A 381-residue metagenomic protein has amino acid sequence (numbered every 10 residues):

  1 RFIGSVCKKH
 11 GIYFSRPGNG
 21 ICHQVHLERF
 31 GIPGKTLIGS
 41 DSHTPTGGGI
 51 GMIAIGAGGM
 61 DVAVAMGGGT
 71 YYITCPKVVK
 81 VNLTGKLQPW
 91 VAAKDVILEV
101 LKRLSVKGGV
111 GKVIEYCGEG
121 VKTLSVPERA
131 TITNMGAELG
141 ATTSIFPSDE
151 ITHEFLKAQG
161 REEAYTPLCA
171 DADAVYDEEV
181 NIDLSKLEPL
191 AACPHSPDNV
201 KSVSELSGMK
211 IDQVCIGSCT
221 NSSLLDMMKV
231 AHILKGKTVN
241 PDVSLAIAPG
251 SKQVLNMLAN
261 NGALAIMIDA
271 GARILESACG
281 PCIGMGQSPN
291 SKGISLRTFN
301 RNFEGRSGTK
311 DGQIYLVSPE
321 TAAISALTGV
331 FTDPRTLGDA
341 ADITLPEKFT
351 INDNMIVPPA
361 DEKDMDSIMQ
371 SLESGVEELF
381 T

Functional and structural regions predicted by a protein language model:
R1-T381: Fe-S-dependent hydro-lyases/dehydratases of central metabolism
